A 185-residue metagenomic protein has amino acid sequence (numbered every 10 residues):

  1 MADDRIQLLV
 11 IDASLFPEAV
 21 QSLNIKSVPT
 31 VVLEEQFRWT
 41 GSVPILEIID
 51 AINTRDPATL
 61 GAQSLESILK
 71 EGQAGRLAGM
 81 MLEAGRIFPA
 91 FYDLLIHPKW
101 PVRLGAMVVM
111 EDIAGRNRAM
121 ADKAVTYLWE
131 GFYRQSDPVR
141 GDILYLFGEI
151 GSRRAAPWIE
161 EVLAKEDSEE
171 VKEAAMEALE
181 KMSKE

Functional and structural regions predicted by a protein language model:
D4-E18: Thiol-based oxidoreductase modules, predominantly thioredoxin-like and allied folds used for disulfide exchange
S27, V32-S64: Non-catalytic, surface beta->alpha helical segment in thiol-disulfide oxidoreductase systems
Q63-E71, W100-M110, Y133: HEAT-repeat alpha-solenoid elements in large eukaryotic scaffold proteins
E71, W100-P101, Y133, D137-P138 (+2 more regions): Alpha-helix N-cap/helix-start positions at coil->helix boundaries
G75, P89, L104-M107, D122 (+3 more regions): Alpha-solenoid HEAT/ARM repeat scaffold
A84-I96, R118-Y133, S152-A164, E185: Amphipathic alpha-helical scaffolding segments comprising HEAT/armadillo-like alpha-solenoid repeats
